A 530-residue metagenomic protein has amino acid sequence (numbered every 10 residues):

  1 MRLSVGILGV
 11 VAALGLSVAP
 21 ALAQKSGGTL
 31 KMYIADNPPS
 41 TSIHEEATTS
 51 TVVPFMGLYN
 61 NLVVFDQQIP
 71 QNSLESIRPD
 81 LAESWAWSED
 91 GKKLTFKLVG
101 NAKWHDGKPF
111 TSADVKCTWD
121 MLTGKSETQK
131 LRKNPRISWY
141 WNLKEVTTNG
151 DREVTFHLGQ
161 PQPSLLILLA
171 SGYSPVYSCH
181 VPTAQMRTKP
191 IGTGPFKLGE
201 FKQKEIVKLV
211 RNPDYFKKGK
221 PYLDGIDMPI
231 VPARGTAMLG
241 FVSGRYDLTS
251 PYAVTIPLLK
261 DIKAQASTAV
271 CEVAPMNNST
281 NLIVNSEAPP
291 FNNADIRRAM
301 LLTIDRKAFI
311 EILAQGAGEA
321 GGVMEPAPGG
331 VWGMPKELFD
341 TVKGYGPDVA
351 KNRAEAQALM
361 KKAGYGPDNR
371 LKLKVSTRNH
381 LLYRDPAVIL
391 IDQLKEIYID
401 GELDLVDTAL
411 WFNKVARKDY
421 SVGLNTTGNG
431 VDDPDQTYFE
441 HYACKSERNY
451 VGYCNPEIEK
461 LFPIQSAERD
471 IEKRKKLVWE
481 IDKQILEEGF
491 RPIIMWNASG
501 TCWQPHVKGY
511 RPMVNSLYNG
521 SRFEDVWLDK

Functional and structural regions predicted by a protein language model:
K25, K97, R132-C179: Surface-exposed binding/hinge segments that line and control ligand-binding clefts or catalytic entry sites
Y33-E89, D120, K189-T193: N-terminal lobe/hinge region of extracytoplasmic solute-binding protein
V64-N72, Q162, I167-P221, G225 (+2 more regions): Gly/Pro-rich hinge or "lid" segments in bacterial periplasmic/extracellular proteins
K92, R298, I310, P347-A350 (+4 more regions): Extracytoplasmic/peripheral linker and loop segments enriched in polar/acidic and small residues with frequent Thr/Pro
V99, V181-A184, P213-K260, R298 (+2 more regions): Ligand-site clamp/hinge motif
Q129-R132, V146, G199-V210, D227-A288 (+2 more regions): Extracellular/periplasmic solute-recognition and catalytic clefts
E319-K362, H380-D385: Structural transition elements
W503-K530: Long beta-strand-rich cores associated with HINT superfamily self-processing modules
